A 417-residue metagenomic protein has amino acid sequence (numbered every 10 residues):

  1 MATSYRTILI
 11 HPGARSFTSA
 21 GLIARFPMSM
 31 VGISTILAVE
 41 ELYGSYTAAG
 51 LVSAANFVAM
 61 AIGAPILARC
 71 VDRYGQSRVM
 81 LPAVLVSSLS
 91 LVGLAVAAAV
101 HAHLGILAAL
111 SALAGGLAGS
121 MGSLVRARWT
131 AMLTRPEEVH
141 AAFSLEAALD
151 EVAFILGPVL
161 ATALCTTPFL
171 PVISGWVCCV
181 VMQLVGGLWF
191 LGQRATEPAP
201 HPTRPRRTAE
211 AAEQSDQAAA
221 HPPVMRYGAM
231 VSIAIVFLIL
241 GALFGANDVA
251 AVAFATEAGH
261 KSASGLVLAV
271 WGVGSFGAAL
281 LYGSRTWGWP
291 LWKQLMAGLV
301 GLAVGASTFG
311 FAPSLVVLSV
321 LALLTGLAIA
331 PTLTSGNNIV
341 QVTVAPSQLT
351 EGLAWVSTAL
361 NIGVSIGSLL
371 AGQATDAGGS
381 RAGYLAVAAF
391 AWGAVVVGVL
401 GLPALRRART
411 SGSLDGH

Functional and structural regions predicted by a protein language model:
A2-A61, A220, V224-V267: Helix-loop boundary and gating motifs at the non-cytosolic
G63-Q76, C165, G277-L291, T375: Helix-to-loop junctions at the C-terminal end of transmembrane segments in multipass secondary transporters
L85-H101, G301-P313: C-terminal ends and interior cores of transmembrane alpha-helices in multi-pass membrane transporters/permeases
A112-V152: Cytoplasmic helix-loop-helix junction between adjacent transmembrane helices in 12-TM secondary transporters
G119-T134, A251, P331-V344: Intracellular juxtamembrane helix-capping segments at the cytosolic ends of symmetry-related transmembrane helices
L156-C179, I366-A382: Transmembrane alpha-helix termini and helix-breaking/packing motifs in multi-pass membrane transporters
K293-T334: C-terminal transmembrane helical hairpin of 12-TM major facilitator-type secondary transporters
S347-G378: A late C-terminal transmembrane helix in Major Facilitator Superfamily
